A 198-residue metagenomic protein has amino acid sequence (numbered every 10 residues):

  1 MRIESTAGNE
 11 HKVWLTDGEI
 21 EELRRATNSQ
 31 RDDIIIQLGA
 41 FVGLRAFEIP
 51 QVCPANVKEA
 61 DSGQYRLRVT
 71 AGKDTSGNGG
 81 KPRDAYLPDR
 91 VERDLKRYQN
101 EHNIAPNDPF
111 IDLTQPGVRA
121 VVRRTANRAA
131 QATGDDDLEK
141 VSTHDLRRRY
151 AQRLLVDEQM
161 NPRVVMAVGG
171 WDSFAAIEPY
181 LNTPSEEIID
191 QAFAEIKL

Functional and structural regions predicted by a protein language model:
M1-I20, S76-D89, I104-A105: DNA breakage-rejoining catalytic core of tyrosine-based enzymes
V13-A46, L198: Basic, Lys/Arg- and aromatic-enriched nucleic-acid-binding interface segment
A26, L38-G39, R153-D157, V168 (+1 more regions): Short alpha-helical segment immediately N-terminal to, or the first helix within, an HTH/HTH-like DNA-binding domain
E48-V52, V141, A151-L154, E158-W171: Active-site-proximal segment of tyrosine recombinases
Q51-D94: Conserved tyrosine-mediated DNA breakage-rejoining catalytic core shared by Y-recombinases
P88-L138: Active-site/catalytic core of tyrosine-dependent DNA strand-transfer enzymes
Q115-R119, D136-E158: Short basic/aromatic active-site micro-motif
G169-A194: Catalytic-site neighborhood detector that most strongly recognizes the C-terminal catalytic loop/helix of tyrosine
